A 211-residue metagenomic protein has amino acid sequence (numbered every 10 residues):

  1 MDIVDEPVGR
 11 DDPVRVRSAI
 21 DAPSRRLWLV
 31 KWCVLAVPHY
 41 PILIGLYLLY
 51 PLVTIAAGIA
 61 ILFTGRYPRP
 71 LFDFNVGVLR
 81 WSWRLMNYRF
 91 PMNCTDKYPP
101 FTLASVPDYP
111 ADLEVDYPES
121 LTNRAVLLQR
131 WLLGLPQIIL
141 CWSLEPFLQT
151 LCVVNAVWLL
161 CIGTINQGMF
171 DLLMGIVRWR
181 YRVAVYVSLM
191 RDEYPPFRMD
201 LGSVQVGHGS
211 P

Functional and structural regions predicted by a protein language model:
M1-P211: Membrane-proximal intrinsically disordered regions of secretory-pathway and membrane-system proteins
